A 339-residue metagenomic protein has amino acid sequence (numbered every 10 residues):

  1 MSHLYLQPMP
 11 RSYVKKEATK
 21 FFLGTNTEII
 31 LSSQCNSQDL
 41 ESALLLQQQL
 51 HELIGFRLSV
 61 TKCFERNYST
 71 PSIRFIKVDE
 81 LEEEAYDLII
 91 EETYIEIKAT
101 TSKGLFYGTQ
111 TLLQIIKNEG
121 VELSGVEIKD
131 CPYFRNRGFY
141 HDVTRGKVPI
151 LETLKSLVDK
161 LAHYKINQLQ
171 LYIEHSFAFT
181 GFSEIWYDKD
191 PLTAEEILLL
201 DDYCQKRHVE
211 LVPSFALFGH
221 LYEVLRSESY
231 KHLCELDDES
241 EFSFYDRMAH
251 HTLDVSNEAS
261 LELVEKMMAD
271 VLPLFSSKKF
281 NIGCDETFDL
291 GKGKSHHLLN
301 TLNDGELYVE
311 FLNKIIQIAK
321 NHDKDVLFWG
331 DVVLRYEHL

Functional and structural regions predicted by a protein language model:
M1-R137: Contiguous, structured surface segment used for ligand recognition
K15-E17, V126, M267-M268, R335-H338: A generic local structural motif
S33, K62-F64, F75-K77, F215-L217 (+2 more regions): A general secondary-structure junction signal
G104, T287, V333-R335: Short, solvent-exposed loop/turn segments at secondary-structure junctions
F134-F328: Substrate-binding cleft of carbohydrate-active enzyme catalytic domains
L327-L339: Substrate-binding cleft/loops of secretory-pathway carbohydrate-active enzymes
